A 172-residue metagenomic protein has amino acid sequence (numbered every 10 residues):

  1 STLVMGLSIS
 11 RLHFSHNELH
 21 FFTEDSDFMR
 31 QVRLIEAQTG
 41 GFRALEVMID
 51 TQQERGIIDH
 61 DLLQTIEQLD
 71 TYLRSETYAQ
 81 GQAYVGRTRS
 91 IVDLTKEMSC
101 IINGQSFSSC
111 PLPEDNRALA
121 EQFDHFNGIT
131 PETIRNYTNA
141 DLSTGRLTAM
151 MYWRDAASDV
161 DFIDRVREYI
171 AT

Functional and structural regions predicted by a protein language model:
S1-T172: Extracytoplasmic
